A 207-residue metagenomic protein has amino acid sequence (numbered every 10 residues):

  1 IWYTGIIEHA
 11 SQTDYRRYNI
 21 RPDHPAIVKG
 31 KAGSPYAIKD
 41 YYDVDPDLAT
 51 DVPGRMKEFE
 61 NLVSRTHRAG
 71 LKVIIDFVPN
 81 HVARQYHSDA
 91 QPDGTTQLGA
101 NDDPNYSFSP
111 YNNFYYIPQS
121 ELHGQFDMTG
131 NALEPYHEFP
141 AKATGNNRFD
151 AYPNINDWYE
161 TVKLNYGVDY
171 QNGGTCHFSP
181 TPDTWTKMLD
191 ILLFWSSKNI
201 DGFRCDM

Functional and structural regions predicted by a protein language model:
W2, I74, R204-D206: Conserved beta-strand positions in the central sheet of alpha/beta enzyme cores
G5-F194, K198: Substrate-binding/active-site clefts of carbohydrate-active enzymes
L193, F203-R204: Surface-exposed extracellular loop regions of Gram-negative outer-membrane beta-barrel proteins
